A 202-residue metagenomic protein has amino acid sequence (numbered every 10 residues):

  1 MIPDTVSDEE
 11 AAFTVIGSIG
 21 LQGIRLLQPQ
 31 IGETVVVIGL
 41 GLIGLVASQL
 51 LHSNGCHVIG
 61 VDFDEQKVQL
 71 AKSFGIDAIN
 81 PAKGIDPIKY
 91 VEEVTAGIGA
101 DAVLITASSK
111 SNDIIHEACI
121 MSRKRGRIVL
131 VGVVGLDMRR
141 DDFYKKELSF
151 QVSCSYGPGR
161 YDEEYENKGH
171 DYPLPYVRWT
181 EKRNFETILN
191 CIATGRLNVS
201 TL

Functional and structural regions predicted by a protein language model:
M1: Glycine-rich phosphate/adenylate-binding loop and adjacent beta-alpha elements of nucleotide- or dinucleotide-binding
D4-G84, K89: Mid-domain Rossmann-like dinucleotide-binding core that forms the NAD(H)/NADP(H) cofactor-binding site
G17-G20, I115, F185-L189: A general structural signal for well-ordered alpha-helical segments in protein cores
L27, Q69, D77-Q151: Glycine-rich cofactor phosphate-binding loops and adjacent beta1-alpha1 units of small-molecule cofactor enzyme domains
H57, D77-A78, S149, N198-T201: Conserved beta-strand segments of alpha/beta enzyme cores
V61, P81, S108, L174-W179: Hydrophobic alpha-helical scaffolding
D64, V134, Y156: Residues in the short beta-alpha loop(s) of Rossmann-like NAD(P)-binding domains
E166-L202: Glycine- and charged-residue-rich phosphate/anionic-cofactor binding loop of Rossmann-like
